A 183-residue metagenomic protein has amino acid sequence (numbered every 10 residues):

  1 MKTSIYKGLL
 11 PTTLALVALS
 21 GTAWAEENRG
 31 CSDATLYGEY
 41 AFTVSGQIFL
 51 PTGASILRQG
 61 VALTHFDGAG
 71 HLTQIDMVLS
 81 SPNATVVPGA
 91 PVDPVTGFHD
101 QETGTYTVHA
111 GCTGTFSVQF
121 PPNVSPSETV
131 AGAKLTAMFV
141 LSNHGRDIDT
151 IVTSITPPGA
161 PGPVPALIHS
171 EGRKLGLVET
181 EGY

Functional and structural regions predicted by a protein language model:
M1-P11: Bacterial N-terminal signal peptides that target proteins for export
P11-S20: Bacterial N-terminal signal peptides
T22-Y183: Mature soluble binding/inhibitory domains
